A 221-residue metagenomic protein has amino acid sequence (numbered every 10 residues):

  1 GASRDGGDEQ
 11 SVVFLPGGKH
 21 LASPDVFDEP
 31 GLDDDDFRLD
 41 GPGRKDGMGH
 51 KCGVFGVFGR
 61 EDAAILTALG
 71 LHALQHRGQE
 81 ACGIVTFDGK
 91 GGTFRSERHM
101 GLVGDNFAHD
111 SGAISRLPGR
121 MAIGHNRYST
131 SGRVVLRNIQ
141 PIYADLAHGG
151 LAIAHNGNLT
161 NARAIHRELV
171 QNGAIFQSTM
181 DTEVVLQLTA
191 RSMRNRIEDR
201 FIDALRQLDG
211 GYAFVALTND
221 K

Functional and structural regions predicted by a protein language model:
A2-R4, S11-P16, A22-P24, E29-L32: Short linear motifs in low-complexity or flexible loops
R4-D5, H50: Secreted/extracellular small peptides and ectodomain modules produced from precursors
F14, F27-G31, D35-K221: Conserved short alpha-helical segments that host acidic/polar catalytic motifs at enzyme active sites
